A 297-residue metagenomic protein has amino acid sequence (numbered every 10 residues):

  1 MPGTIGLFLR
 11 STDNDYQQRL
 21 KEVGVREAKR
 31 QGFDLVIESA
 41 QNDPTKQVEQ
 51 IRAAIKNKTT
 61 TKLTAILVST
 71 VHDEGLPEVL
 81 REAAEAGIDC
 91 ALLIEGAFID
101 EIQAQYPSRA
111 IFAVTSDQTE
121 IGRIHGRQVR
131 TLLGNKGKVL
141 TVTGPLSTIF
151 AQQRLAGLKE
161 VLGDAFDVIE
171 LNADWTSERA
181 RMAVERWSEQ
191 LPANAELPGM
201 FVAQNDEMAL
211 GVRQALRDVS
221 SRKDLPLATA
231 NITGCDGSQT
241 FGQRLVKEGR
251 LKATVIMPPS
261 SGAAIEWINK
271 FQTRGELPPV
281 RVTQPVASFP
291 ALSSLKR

Functional and structural regions predicted by a protein language model:
G3, V142, F150, V161-A165 (+1 more regions): Hinge/cleft segment of the Venus flytrap/periplasmic-binding protein
G3-V23, E27, L35-R52, T70-E74 (+2 more regions): Extracytoplasmic "Venus flytrap"
Y16-Q31, Q50, I121-H125, I149-F166 (+2 more regions): Short, solvent-exposed amphipathic alpha-helices that sit in or adjacent to ligand/effector-binding or catalytic
A28-P44, K138-T141, V161-R181, A228-T229 (+1 more regions): Short beta-strand elements in bilobed, periplasmic/extracellular small-molecule ligand-binding domains
Q41, V48-I102, D206-A209: Beta-alpha junction/loop-to-helix N-cap segments that form part of ligand/metal-binding clefts
Q47, F112-V139, A180-A183, G237-G242 (+1 more regions): Hydrophobic alpha-helical segments within soluble ligand-binding/sensing domains
V68-I88, L158, I169, A173-R244: Hydrophobic alpha-helical
E78-E120, Q239-K247: Flexible loop/hinge segments that line or gate small-molecule binding clefts
